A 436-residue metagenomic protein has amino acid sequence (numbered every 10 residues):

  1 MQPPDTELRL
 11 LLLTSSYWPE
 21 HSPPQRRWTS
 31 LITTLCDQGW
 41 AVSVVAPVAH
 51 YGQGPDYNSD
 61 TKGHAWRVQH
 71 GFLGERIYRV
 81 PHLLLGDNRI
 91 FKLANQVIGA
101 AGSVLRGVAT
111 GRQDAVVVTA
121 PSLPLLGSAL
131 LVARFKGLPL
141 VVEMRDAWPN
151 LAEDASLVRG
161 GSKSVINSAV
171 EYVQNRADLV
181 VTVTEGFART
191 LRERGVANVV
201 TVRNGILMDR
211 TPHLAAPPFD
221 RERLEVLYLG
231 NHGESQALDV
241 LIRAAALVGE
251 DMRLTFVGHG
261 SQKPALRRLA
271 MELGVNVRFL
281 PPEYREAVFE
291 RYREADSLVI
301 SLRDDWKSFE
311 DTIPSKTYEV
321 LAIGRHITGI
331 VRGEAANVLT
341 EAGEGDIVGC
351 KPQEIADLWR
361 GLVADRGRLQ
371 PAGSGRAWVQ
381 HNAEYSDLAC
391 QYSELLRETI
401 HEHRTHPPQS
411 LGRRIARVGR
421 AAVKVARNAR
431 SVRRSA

Functional and structural regions predicted by a protein language model:
M1-Q69, A246, I415-A436: N-terminal subdomain of nucleotide-sugar transferases
V48, G186, N204-G205: Carbohydrate-associated surface elements
N95, K136-P139, N150-Y172, M208 (+1 more regions): Nucleotide-sugar donor phosphate/pyrophosphate-binding loop at the beta->alpha transition of glycosyltransferases
A101-V108, P124-F135, G161-T182: Membrane-proximal helix-turn-helix segments that form the acceptor-binding/catalytic region of lipid-linked
P218-Q236, I242-A245, T255: Conserved donor-binding/catalytic core segment of Leloir-type glycosyltransferases
R223, M252-V257, P264-E290: Nucleotide-activated donor-binding/catalytic signature segment of Leloir-type glycosyltransferases, i.e., the conserved
Q236, Y284-R291, L298-Y318, H326-V338: Nucleotide-sugar-dependent
C350-Q353, R366-R397: A charged, aromatic-enriched C-terminal amphipathic alpha-helix characteristic of glycosyltransferases across folds
